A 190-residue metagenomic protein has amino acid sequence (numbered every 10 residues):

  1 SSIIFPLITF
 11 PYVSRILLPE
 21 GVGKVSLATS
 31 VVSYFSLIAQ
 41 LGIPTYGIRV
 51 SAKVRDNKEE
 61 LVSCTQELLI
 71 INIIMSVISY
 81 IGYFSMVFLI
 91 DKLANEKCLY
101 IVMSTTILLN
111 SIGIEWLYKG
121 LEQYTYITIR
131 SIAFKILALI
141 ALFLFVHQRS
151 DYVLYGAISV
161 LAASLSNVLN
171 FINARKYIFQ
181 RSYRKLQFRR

Functional and structural regions predicted by a protein language model:
S1-F5, E59, Q66, F188-R190: N-terminal membrane topogenesis motif
S1-P44, F84, L139, A163: Signature of the first transmembrane helix
I4-P11, S79-F84, I129-Y152, L169-N170: Alpha-helical transmembrane segments of multi-pass membrane transporters and transport-associated inner-membrane enzymes
L17-G21, F35-I70, G120-T125: Transmembrane-helix boundary and interhelical linker motifs in polytopic inner-membrane proteins
S26-T29, L68, N72, M103 (+2 more regions): Residue-level recognition of transmembrane alpha-helices in multi-pass small-molecule transporters/permeases
Y34, V77, F84-F88, K92-L117 (+1 more regions): Alpha-helical transmembrane segments of multi-pass membrane proteins
K53, I107-I129: Membrane-interface junctions at transmembrane-helix termini in multi-pass inner-membrane proteins
T125, Y152-S159, V168-R190: Interhelical loop/hinge segments that connect adjacent transmembrane helices in multipass membrane
